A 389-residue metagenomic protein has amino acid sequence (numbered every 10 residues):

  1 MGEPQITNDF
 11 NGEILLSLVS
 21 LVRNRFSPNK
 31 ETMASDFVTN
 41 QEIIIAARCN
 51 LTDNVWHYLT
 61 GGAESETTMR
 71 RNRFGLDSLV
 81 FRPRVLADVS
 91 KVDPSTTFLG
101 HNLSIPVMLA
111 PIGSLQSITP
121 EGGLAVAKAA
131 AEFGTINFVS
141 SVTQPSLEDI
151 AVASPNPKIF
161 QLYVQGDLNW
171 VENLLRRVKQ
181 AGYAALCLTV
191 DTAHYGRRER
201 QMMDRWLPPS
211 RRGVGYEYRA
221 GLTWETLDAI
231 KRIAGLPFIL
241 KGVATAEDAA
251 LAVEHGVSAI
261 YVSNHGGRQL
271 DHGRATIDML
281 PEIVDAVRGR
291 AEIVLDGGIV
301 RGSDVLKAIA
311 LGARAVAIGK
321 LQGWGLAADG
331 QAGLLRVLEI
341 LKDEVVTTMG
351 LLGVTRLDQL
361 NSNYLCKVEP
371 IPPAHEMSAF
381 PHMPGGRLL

Functional and structural regions predicted by a protein language model:
G2-L21: Short, low-complexity, charge-dense intrinsically disordered segments
L15, V22-L103, R198, R205-L222 (+2 more regions): An N-cap/entry alpha-helix motif that binds or orients negatively charged groups
G61, L115, T119, V139-S140 (+6 more regions): Glycine- and other small-residue-rich loops at beta-strand/loop junctions that grip anionic moieties
S104-V142: Glycine-rich active-site/cofactor-binding loop and its immediate structural neighborhood
E132-A153, P157-W170: A gly/proline- and charged-residue-enriched helix-loop-helix capping module
N169-L295, S303-K307, L311-R314, K320: Alpha/beta enzyme core
T276-E282, A327-V345: C-terminal helical cap(s) of enzyme catalytic domains, especially alpha/beta-barrels
E339-D358: N-terminal pre-core extensions flanking Radical SAM catalytic domains
